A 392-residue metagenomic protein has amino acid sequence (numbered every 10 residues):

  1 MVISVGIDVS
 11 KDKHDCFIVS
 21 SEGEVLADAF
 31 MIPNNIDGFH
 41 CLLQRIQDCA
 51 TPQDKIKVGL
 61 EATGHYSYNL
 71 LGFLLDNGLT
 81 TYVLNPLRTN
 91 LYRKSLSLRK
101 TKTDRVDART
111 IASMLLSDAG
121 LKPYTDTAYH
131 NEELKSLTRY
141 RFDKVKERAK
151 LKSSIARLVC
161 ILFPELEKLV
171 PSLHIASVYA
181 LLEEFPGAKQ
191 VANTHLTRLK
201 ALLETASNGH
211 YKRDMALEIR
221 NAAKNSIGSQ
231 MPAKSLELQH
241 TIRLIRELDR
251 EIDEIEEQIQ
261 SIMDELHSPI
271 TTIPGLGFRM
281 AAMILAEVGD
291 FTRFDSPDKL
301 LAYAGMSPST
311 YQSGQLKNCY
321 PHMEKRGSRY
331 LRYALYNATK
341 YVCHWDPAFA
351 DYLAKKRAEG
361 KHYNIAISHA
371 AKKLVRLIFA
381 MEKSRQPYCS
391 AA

Functional and structural regions predicted by a protein language model:
M1-A392: A detector of single, family-specific signature residues that are central to catalytic or substrate-handling motifs
